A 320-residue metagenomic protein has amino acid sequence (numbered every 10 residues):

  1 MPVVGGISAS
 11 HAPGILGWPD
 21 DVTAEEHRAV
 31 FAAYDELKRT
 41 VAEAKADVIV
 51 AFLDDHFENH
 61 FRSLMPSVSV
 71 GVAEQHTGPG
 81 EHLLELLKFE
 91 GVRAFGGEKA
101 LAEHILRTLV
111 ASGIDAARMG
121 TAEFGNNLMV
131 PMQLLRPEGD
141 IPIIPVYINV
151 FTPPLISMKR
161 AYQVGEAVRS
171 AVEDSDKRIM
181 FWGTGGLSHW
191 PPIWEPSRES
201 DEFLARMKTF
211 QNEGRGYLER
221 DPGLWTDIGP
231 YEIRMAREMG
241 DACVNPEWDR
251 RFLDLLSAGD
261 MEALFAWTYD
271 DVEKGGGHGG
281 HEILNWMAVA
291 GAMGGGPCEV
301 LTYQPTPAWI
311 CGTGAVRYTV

Functional and structural regions predicted by a protein language model:
M1-A46, R62-Y162, D174, P196-V320: Flexible, D/E/H-enriched segments
A12, D54-N59: Short active-site-proximal "capping" loops at secondary-structure junctions
D47-L53, V146, K177-L187, V289: Beta-strand elements within well-structured catalytic alpha/beta cores of enzymes that handle phosphate/sulfate esters
F57-F61, S188-I193, R198-E199: Short catalytic/ligand-binding loop motif for oxyanion handling, primarily in non-cytosolic enzymes, centered on
F151-P153, L187-W190: Short, catalytically relevant binding-site loops at active-site mouths
Q163-A167, G183, R251: Non-catalytic alpha-helical scaffold/packing segments enriched in small hydrophobic residues
E166-D174, I179: Non-transmembrane, aqueous-exposed alpha-helical and coiled segments at domain scale
